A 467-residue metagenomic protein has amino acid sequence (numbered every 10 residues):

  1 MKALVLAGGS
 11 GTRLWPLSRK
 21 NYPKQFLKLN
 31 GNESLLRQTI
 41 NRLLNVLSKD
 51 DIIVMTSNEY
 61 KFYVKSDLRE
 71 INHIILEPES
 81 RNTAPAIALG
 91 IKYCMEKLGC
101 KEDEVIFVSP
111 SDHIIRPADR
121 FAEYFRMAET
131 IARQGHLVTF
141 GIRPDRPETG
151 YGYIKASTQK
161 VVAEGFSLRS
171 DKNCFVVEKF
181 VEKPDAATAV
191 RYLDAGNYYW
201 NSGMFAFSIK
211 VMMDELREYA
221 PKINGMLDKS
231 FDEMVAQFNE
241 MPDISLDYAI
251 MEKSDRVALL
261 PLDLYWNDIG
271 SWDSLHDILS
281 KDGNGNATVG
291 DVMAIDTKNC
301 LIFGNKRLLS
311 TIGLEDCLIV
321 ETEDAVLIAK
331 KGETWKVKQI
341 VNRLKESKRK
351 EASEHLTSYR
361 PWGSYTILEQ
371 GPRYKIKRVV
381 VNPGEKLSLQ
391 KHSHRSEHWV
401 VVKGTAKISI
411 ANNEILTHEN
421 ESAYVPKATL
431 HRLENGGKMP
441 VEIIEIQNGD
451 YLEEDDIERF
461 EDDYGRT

Functional and structural regions predicted by a protein language model:
M1, K49-D50, E70-I71, K101-E104 (+10 more regions): Short coil/turn connectors at secondary-structure junctions
K2-V5, R13-P16, K20-P23, K28-P110 (+3 more regions): Conserved N-terminal catalytic core of the sugar/cofactor nucleotidyltransferase
L6, S109, V401, I446: Catalytic metal- and UDP-sugar-binding loop of GT-A-like glycosyltransferases, i.e., residues flanking the conserved
G31, N41, N45-S48, K92-G99 (+10 more regions): Generic secondary-structure signature for well-ordered alpha-helical cores
P117-G225, D232-M241, A258: Conserved core of the sugar-phosphate nucleotidyltransferase
I209-Y424, H431-R432, G436-G437, D450-L452 (+1 more regions): Left-handed beta-helix
I443: Noncatalytic nucleic-acid binding interfaces
